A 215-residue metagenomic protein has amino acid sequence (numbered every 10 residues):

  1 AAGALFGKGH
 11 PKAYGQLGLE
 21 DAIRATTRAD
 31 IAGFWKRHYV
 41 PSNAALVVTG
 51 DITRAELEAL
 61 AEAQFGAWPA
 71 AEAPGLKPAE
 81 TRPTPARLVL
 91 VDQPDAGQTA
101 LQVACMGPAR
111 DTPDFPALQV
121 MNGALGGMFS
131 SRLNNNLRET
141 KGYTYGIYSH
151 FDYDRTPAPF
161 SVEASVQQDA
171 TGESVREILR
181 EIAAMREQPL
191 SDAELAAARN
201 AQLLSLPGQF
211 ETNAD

Functional and structural regions predicted by a protein language model:
A1-D21, N43-T49, Q98-A109, N135-D215: M16 family metallopeptidases and their MPP-like homologs
K8, Q16, A45-A109, Q209-F210: An aromatic/glycine/proline-enriched structural segment found at the starts of mature extracellular/organellar domains
I23-T27: Short, charged, amphipathic alpha-helices and their helix-cap/turn boundaries
W35: Conserved, carboxylate-rich catalytic/transport cores that coordinate ions
Y39-S42, P83-P85, P94-A100, F115-P116 (+1 more regions): Short, solvent-exposed loop/turn segments at the edges of secondary structure
F65, L125-F129, L179-E187: Short amphipathic alpha-helical signal-transduction/dimerization elements
T112-L125, L133-N135: Active/ligand-binding-proximal structured segments within catalytic/core domains that scaffold catalytic residues
